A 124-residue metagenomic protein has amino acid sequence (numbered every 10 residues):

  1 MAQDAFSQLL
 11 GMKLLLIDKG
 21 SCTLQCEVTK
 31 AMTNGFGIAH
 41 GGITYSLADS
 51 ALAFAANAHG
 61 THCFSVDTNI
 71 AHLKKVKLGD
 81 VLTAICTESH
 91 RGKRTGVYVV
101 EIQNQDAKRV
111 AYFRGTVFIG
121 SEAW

Functional and structural regions predicted by a protein language model:
M1-Q25, T29-K30: Non-catalytic linker/capping segments at the edges of enzyme domains
Q8-L10, G20-C22, H62-T68, D80-L82 (+2 more regions): A generic structural signal for short beta-strands and their flanking turns/coil linkers
S21, T29-M32, S50, L78: Short, charged/polar surface micro-motifs in flexible loops or helix N-caps
C26-V28, H72, I119: Hydrophobic residues in beta-strands and at strand termini
N34-A53, N57, S65: Compact, glycine-rich, soluble single-domain proteins
A53-L82, E88: Hydrophobic beta-strand-centered segment that forms part of the acyl-chain substrate-binding groove
V76-L78, T83, T87-W124: HotDog/MaoC-like acyl-thioester-processing domains
